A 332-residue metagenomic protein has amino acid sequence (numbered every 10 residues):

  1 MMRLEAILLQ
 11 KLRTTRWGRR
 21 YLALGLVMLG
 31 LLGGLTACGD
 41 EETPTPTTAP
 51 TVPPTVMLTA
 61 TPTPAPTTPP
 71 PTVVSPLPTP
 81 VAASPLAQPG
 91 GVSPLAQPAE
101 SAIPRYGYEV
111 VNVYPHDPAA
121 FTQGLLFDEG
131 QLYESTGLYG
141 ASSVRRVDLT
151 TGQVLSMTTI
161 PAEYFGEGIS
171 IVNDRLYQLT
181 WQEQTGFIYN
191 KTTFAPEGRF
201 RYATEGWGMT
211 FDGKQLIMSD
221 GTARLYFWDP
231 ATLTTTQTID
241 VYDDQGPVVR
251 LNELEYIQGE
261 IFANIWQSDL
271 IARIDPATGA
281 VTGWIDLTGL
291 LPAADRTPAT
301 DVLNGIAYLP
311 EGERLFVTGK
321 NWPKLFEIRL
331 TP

Functional and structural regions predicted by a protein language model:
G34-A37: C-terminal motif of bacterial Sec signal peptides marking the signal peptidase cleavage site
D40-Y106: Ser/Thr-rich, Proline-interspersed low-complexity disordered segments
P98-P118, L149-Q153: A short helix->beta-strand "capping" segment at the edge of beta-propeller domains
V111-S143, T158-S170: Beta-strand-rich domains and repeat architectures in extracellular enzymes and scaffolds, especially beta-propellers
V113-P118, T158-A162, G198-A203, D240-G246 (+2 more regions): Surface loop/turn motifs at the tips and blade-to-blade linkers of beta-strand repeat domains
T122, L251, P298-A307: Signature of short aromatic-glycine-proline-rich micro-motifs recurring in repeat-based ectodomains
Y133-L138, L176-E183, M218-T222, A263-Q267 (+1 more regions): Conserved beta-strand positions in repeat-built beta-propeller and related beta-rich domains
D148-G152, N190-F194, P230-L233, P276-G279 (+1 more regions): Short loop/turn segments that connect beta-strands within beta-propeller blades
